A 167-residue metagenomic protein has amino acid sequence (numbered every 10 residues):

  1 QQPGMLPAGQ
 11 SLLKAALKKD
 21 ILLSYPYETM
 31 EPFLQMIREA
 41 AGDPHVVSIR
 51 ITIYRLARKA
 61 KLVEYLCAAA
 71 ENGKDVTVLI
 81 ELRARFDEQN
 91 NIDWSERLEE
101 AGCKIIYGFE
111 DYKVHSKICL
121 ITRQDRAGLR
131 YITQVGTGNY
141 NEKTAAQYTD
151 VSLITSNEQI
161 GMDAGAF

Functional and structural regions predicted by a protein language model:
Q1-F167: N-terminal localization/anchoring segments of enzymes in phospholipid and broader phosphate metabolism
